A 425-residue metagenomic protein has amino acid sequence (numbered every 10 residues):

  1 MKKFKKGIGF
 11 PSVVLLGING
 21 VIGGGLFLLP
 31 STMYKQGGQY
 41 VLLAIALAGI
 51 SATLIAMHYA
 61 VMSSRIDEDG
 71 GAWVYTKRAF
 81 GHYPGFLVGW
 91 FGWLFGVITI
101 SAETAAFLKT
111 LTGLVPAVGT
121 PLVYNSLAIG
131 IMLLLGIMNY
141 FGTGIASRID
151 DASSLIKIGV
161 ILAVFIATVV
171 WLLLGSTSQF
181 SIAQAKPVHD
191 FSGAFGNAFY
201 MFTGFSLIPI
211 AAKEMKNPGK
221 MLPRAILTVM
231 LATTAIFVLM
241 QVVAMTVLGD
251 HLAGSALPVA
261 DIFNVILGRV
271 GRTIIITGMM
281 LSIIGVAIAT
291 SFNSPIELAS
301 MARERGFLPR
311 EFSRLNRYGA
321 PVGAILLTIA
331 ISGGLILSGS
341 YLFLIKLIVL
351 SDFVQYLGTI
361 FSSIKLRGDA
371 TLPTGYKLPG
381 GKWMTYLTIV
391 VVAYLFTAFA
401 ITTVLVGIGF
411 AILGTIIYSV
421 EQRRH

Functional and structural regions predicted by a protein language model:
M1, K77, T104-L127, V160 (+4 more regions): Helix-loop-helix connectors at the membrane interface of multi-pass transporters/channels
M1-F4, L42, A46, P116-S126 (+1 more regions): Helix-loop-helix junctions that connect adjacent transmembrane segments in multi-pass membrane transporters
M1-S31, K35-Y40, A44, A52-T53 (+8 more regions): Membrane-interface "cap" regions at the ends of multi-pass membrane proteins
G7-G17, G81-L94, L127-I131, K186-A198 (+5 more regions): Select transmembrane alpha-helical segments in multipass membrane proteins
K35, A44, L54-M132, G136-Y140 (+3 more regions): Hydrophobic transmembrane alpha-helices that form the core helical bundles of multi-pass secondary transporters
V74-Y75, G81, T112-V118, L227-I288 (+1 more regions): TM-loop-TM module centered on a large, flexible mid-protein loop between adjacent transmembrane helices in multi-pass
V123-L174, A185-K186, I226-M230, I348-G358 (+2 more regions): Membrane-interface loop-to-helix entry segments
S351, F361-I364, G380-H425: A generic transmembrane alpha-helix motif of multi-pass inner-membrane proteins
